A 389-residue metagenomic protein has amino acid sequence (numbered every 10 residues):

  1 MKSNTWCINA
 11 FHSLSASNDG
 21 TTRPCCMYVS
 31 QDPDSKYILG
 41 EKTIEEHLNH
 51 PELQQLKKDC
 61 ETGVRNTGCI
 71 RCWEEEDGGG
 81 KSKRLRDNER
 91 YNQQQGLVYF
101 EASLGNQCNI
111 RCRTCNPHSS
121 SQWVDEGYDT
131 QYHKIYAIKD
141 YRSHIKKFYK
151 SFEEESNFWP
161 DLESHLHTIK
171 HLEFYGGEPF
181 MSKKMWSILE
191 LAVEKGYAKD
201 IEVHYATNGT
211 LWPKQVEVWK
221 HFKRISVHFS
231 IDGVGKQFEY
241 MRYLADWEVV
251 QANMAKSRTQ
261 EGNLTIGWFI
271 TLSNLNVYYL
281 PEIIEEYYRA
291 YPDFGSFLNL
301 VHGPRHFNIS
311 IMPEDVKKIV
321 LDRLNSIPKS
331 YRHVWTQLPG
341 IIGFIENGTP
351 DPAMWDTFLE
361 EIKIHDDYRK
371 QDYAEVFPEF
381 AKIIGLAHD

Functional and structural regions predicted by a protein language model:
M1-N9: Short, basic/aromatic recognition patches
T5, V29-D32, S120: A short acidic/small-residue loop/turn micro-motif
N9, R23-M27, R65-D77, Q107-P117: Local cysteine-cluster metal-coordination motifs and their immediate loop/turn environment, predominantly Fe-S cluster
H12-S15, P51-T62, G96-S103: Short, intrinsically disordered, charge-biased short linear motifs at domain edges
N18-D19, H204, R224-H228, D246-H388: Conserved C-terminal portion of the radical SAM core fold that forms the substrate/S-adenosylmethionine-binding
V29-R71: Membrane-interface junctions of multi-pass transporters
G68-V98, C108-I110, Q131: Recognition helices and adjacent regulatory flanks at domain boundaries
L97-Q107, H118-E154, H167-K183, K195-P213 (+3 more regions): Core AdoMet radical
